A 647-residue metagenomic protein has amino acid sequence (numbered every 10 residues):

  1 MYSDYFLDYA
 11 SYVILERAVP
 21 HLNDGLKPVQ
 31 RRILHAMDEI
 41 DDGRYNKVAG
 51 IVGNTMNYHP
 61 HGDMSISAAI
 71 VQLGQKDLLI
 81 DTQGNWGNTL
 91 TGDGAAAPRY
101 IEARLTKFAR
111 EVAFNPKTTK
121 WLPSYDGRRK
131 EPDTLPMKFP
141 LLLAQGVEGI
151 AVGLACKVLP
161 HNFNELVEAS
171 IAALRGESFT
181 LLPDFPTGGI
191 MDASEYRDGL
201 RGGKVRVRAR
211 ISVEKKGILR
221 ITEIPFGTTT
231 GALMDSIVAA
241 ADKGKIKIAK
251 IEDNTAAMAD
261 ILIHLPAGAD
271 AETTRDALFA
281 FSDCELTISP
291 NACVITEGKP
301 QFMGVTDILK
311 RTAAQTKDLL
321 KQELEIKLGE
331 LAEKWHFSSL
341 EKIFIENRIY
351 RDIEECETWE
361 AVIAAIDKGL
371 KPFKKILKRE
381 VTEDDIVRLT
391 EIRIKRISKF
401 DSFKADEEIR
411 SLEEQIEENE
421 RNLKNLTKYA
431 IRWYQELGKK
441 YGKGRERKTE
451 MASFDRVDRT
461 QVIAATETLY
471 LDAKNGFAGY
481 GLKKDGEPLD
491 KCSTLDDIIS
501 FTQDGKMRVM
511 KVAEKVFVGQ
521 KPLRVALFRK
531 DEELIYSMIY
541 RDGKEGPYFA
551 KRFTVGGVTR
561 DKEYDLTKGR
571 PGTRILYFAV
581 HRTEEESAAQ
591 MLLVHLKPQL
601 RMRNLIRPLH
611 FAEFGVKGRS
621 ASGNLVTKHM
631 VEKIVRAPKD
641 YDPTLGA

Functional and structural regions predicted by a protein language model:
M1-G202, L262: Catalytic phosphate-handling regions of large nucleic-acid enzymes and associated NTPases
V147-I150, L154-A647: C-terminal interaction appendages of subunits in large macromolecular complexes
